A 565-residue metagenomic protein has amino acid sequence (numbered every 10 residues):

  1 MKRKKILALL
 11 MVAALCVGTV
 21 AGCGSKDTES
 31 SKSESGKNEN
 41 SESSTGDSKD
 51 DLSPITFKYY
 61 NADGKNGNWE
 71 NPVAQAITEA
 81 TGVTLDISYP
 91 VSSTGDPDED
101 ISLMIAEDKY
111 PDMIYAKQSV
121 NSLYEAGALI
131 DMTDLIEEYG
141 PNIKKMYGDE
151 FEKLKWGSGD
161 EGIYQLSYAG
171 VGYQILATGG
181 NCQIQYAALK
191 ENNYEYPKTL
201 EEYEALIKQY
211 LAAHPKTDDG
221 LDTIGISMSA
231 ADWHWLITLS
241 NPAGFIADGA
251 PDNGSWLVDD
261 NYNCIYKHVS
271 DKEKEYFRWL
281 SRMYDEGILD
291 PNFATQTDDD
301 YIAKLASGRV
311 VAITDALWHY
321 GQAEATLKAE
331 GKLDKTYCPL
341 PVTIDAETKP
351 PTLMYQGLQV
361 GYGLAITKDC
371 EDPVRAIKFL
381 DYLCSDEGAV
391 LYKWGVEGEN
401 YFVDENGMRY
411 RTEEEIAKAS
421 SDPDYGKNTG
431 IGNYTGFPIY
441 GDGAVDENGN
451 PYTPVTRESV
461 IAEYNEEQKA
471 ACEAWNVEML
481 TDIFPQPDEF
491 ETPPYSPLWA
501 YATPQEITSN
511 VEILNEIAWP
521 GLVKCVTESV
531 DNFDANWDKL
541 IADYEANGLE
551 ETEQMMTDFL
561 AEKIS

Functional and structural regions predicted by a protein language model:
M1-M11: Positively charged n-region of N-terminal signal peptides that target proteins for export
A8-L9, C23-A205, D248-W256, C264-H268 (+1 more regions): Conserved N-terminal structural module of periplasmic/extracytoplasmic solute-binding proteins
G18-G22: C-terminal motif of bacterial Sec signal peptides marking the signal peptidase cleavage site
S53-F57, T81-D86, E107-D112, G127-I130 (+6 more regions): Loop/turn elements at helix/coil->beta-strand transitions in domains of secreted/extracellular proteins
A62, V390-K524: Conserved small-residue motifs centered on glycine
D63-W69, A74-I77, T81, G172-Q183 (+3 more regions): Extracytoplasmic/periplasmic substrate-binding proteins
E161-W235, V258-K304, R309, L364-N406: Helix-loop-helix "hinge/cap" segment bordering the ligand-binding cleft or interdomain interface
R282-Y284, Y301-H319, V342-K349, M354-T456: Glycine-rich, aromatic-lined ligand/substrate-binding cores of catalytic and carbohydrate-binding domains
